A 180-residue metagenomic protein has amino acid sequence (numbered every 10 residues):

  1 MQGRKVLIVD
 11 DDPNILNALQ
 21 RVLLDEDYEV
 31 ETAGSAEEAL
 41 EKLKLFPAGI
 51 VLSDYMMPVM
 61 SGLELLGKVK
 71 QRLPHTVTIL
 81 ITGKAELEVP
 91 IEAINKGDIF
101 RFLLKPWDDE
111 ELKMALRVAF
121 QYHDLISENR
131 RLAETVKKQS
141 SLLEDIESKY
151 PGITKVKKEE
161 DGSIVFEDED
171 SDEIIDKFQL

Functional and structural regions predicted by a protein language model:
R4, P13-E31: Two-component/phosphorelay signaling modules centered on CheY-like receiver
V9-D10, D54, T82: Active-site residues of response regulator receiver
T32-E41, G62: Helix N-cap/capping motif at the beta->alpha junctions
E41, L63-H75, E92: Short amphipathic alpha-helix used as the core "switch/output" element in two-component signaling
M57: Receiver (REC) domain active-site loop signature in two-component systems and cognate sites in sensor histidine kinases
E64, A85-F102: Alpha4 helix (beta4-alpha4-beta5 surface) of REC/receiver domains from two-component response regulators
E86, W107-F120, D124: C-terminal output helix
R131-L180: C-terminal output/effector regions of signal-responsive regulators
